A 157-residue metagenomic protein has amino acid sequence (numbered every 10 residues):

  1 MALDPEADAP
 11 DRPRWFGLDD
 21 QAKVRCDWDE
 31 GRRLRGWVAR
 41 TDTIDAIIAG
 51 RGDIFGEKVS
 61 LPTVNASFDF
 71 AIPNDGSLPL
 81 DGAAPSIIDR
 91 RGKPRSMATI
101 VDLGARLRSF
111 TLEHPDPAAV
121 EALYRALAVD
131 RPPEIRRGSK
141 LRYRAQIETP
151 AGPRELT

Functional and structural regions predicted by a protein language model:
M1-T157: Glyoxalase I/VOC metalloenzyme domain signal
